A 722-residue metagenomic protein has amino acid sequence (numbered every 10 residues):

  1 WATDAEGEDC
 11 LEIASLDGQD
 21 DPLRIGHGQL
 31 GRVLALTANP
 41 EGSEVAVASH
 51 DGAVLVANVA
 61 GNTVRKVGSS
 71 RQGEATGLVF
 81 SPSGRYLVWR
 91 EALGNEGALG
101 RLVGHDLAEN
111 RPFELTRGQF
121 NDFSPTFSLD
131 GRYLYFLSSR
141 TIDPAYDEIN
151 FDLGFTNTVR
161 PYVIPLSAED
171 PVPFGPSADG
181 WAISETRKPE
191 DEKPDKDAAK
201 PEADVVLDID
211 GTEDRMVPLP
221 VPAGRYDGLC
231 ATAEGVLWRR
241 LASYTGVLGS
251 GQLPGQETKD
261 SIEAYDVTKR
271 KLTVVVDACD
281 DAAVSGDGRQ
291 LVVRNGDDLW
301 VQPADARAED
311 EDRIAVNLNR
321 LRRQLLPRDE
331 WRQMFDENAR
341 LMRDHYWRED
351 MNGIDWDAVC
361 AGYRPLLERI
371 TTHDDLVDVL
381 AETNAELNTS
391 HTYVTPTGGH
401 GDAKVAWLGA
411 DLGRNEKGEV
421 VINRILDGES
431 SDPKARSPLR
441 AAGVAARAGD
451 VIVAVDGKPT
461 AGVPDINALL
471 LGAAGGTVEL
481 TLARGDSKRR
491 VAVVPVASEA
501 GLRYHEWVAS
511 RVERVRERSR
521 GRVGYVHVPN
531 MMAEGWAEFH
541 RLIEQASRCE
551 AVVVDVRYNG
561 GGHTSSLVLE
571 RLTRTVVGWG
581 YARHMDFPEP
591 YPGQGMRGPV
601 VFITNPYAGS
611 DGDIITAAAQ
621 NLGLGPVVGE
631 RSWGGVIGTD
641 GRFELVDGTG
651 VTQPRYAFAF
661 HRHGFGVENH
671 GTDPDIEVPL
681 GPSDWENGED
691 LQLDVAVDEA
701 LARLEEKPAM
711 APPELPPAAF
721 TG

Functional and structural regions predicted by a protein language model:
W1, V45, G84-L87, G131-L134 (+2 more regions): Hydrophobic beta-strand positions that form the internal "hydrophobic ladder" of WD40/Gbeta-like beta-propeller blades
A2-I13, G18-Q19, H27-R32, P40-V59 (+7 more regions): A flexible loop/linker signature enriched in serine peptidases of the S9 family
D21-G26, T63-G68, R111-L115, V217-P218 (+1 more regions): A short beta-strand motif characteristic of beta-propeller blades
P40-E41, P82-S83, L129-D130, T232-A233 (+1 more regions): Residue-level detector of Asp-centered blade-edge/turn motifs that repeat once per structural unit in beta-propeller
E368-V421, K488-V491, V496-S510, V697-G722: Extended, small/polar residue-biased N-terminal targeting/export presequences and adjacent propeptide/linker tracts
A403-G462, M532, G609, Y656-A657: PDZ/PDZ-like domain segments forming the peptide/carboxylate-binding groove, activating on the N-terminal beta-strands
D432-L439, V453, K458-V646, W685-L691 (+1 more regions): Cleft-lining beta-strand/loop regions that shape enzyme active-site pockets
